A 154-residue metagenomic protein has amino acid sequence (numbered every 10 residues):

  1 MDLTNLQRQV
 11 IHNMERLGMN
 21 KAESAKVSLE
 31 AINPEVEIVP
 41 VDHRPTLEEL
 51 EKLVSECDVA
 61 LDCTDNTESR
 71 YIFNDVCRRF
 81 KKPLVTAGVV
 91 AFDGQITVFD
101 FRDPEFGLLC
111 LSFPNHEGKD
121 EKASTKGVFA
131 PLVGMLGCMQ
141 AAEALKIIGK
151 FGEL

Functional and structural regions predicted by a protein language model:
M1-L154: Adenine nucleotide-associated cytosolic modules
